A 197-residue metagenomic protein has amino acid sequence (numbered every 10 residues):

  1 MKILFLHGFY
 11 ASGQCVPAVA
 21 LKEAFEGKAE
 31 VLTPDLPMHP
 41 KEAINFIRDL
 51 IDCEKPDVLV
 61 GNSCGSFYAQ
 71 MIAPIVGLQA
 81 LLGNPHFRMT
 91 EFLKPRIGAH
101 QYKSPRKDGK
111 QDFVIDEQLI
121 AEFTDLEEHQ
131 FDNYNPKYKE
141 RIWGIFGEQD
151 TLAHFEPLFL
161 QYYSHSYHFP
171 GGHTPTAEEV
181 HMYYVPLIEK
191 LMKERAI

Functional and structural regions predicted by a protein language model:
M1, K28, P56, G77 (+1 more regions): A general structural motif
M1-C53, H173: Active-site catalytic motif of lipid deacylating hydrolases and related acyltransferases
F5-F9, V60, I145-G147: Short hydrophobic segments within beta-strands
A18-V19, I44-R48, F67, L126-N133 (+1 more regions): A generic local structural motif
D57-V60, Q79-L81: Residue in the alpha/beta-hydrolase core beta-strand immediately N-terminal to the catalytic nucleophile
V60-A69: Gly/Ala-rich beta-loop-alpha elbow adjacent to hydrolase catalytic centers
I72-V76: Aromatic pocket-lining residues of Rossmann-like dinucleotide-binding sites
Q79-I197: The alpha/beta-hydrolase serine catalytic core
